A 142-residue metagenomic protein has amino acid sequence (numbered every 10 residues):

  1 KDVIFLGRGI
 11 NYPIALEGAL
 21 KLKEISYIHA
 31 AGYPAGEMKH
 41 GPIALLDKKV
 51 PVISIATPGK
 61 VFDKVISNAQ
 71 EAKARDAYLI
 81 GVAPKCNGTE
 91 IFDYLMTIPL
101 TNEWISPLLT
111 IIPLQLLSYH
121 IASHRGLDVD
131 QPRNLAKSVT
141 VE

Functional and structural regions predicted by a protein language model:
K1-E142: A SIS-like phosphosugar-recognition module
